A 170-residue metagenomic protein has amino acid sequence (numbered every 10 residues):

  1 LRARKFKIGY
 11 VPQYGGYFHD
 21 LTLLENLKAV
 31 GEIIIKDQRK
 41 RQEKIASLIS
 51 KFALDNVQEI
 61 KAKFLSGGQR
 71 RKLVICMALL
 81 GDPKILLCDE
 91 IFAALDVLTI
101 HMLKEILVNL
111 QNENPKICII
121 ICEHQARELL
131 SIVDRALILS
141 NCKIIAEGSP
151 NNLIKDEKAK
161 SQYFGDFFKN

Functional and structural regions predicted by a protein language model:
L1-G9, Y14, L153-E157: ABC ATPase NBD coupling module
Y14, L21-E32: Q-loop/switch helix immediately C-terminal to the Walker
R39-V57, V108: Conserved ABC ATPase "signature" region
K61-L65: Conserved ABC ATPase signature
I75: Hydrophobic anchor residue at the start of the ABC signature
L86-D89: Catalytic Walker B motif of ABC-type/P-loop ATPase nucleotide-binding domains
